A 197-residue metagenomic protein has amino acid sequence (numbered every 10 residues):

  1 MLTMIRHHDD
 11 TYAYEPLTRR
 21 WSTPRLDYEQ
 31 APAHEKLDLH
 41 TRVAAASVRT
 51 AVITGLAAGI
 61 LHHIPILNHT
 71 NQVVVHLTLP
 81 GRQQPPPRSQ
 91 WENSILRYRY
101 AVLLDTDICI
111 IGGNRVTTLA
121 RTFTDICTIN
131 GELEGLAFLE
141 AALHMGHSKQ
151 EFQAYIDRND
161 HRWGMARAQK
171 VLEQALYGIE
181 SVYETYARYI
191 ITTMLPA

Functional and structural regions predicted by a protein language model:
M1-W163, R188-I190: Short gly/ser-rich loop at a beta-strand->alpha-helix junction or flexible surface loop bordering the NTP-binding
G135, Q169-A197: Nucleic-acid endo/exonuclease domains
